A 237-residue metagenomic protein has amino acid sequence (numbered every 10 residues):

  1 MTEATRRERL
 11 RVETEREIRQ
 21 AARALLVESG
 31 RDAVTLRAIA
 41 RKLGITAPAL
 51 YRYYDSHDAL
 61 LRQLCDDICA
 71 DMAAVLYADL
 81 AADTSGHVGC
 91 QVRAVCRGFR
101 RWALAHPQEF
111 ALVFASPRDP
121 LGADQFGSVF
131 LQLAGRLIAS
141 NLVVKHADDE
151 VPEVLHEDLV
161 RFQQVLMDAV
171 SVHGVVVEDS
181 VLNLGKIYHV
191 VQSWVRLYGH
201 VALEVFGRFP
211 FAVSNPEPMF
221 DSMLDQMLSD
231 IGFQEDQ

Functional and structural regions predicted by a protein language model:
M1-S29, A33-A38, K42, D55-R62: Basic, helix-initiating cap at the start of DNA-binding domains
E13, E17-A24, E28, A59-D79 (+5 more regions): Alpha-helical structural segments
G44-Y54: Short hydrophobic/aromatic patch on the recognition helix
L76-T84, P117, E204-R208: Secondary-structure edge/capping motif, primarily at the C-terminal ends of alpha-helices and the immediately following
V92-F114, G122-L142, L159-L166: Helical hydrophobic small-molecule/effector-binding pocket
F114-L121, F211-E217: Short helix/strand-bridging catalytic loops that position acidic/His residues to coordinate divalent metals and engage
S128-Q237: C-terminal peripheral helix-coil segments that are non-catalytic and often amphipathic
